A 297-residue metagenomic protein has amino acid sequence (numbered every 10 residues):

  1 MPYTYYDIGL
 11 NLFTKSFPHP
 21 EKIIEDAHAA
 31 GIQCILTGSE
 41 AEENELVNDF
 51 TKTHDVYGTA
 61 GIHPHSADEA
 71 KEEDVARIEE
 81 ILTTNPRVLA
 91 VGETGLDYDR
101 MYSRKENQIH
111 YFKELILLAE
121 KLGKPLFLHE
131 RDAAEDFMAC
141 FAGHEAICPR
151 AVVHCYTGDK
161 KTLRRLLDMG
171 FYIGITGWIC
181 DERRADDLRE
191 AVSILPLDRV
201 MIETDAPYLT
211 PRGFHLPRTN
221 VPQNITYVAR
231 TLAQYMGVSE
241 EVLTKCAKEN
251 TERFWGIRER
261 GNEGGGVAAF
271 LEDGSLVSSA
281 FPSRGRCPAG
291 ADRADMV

Functional and structural regions predicted by a protein language model:
M1-E272, L276-S279, G290-R293, V297: Mid-domain alpha/beta scaffold segments of enzyme catalytic cores
R284-G285, A289: Glycine-biased, low-complexity coil/linker segments
